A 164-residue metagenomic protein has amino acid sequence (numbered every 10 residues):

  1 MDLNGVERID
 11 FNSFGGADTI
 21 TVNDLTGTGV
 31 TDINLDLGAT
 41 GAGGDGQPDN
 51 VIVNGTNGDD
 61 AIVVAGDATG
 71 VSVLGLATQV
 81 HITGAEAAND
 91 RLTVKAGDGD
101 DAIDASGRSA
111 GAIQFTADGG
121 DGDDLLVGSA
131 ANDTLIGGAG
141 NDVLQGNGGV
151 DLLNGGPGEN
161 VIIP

Functional and structural regions predicted by a protein language model:
M1-P164: Acidic, glycine-rich low-complexity segments
